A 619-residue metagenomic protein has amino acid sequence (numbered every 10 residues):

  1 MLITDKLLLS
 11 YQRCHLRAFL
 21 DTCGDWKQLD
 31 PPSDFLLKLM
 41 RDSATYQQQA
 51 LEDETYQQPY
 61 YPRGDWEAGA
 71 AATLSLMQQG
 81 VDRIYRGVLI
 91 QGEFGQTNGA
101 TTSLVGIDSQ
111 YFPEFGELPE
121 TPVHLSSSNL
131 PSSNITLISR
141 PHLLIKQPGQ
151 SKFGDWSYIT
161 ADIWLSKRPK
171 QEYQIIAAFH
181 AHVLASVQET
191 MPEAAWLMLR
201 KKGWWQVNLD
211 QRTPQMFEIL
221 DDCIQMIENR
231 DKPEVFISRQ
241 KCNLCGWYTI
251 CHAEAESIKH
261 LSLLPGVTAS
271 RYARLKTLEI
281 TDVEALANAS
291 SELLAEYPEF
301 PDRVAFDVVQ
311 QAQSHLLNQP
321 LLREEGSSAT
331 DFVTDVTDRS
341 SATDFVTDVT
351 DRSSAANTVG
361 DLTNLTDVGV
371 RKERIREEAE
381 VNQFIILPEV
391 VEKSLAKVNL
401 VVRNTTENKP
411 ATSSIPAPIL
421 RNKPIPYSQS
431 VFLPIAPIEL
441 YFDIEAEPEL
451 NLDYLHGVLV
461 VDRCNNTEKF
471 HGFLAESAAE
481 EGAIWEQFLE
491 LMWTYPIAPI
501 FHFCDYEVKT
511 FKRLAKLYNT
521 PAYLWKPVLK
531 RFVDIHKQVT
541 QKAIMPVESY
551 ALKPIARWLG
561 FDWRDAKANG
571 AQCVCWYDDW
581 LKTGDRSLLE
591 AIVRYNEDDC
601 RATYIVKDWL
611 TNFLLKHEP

Functional and structural regions predicted by a protein language model:
M1-F153: Metal-dependent nuclease catalytic cores that hydrolyze phosphodiester bonds in DNA/RNA, characterized by
L51, A181, K512, Y604-T611: Short, amphipathic alpha-helical segments that act as regulatory/interfacial helices in nucleotide-processing proteins
D65-A68, A289-S290, A379, E389-S394 (+1 more regions): Short linear loop/turn motifs
I84-G95, V105, Y111, P131-N134 (+7 more regions): Conserved DEDDh/DEDDy metal-dependent 3′-5′ exonuclease domain
S139-P141, Q240, Y454-H456: Change "...and in nucleic-acid phosphodiester-cleaving endonucleases..." to "...and in nucleic-acid processing enzymes
M198-K201, V207-I258, Y272, V283 (+2 more regions): Acidic, Mg2+-coordinating catalytic module of metal-dependent nucleases/exonucleases that use a two-metal-ion mechanism
Y248-P265, A269-L278, D282-E476, E481 (+2 more regions): C-terminal extensions
